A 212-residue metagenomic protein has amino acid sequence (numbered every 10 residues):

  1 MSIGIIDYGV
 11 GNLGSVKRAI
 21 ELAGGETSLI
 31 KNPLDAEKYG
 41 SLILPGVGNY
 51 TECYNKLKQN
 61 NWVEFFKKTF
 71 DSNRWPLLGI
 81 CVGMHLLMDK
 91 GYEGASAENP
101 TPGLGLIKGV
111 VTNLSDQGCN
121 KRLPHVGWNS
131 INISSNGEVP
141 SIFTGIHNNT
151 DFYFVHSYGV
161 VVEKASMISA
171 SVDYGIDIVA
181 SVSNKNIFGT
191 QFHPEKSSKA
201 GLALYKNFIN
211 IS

Functional and structural regions predicted by a protein language model:
M1-G4: Extreme N-terminal starter segment of soluble prokaryotic enzymes
T27-K38: Short acidic low-complexity segments
A36-G46: Short acidic/histidine-rich motifs immediately flanking catalytic phosphotransfer sites in two-component signaling
G48-V126: Cysteine-nucleophile active-site neighborhood
Y92-D173: Pocket-forming structural segment of enzyme catalytic cores
N149, S183-I187: Beta-strand-turn-beta hairpins that frame and shape the catalytic cleft of phosphate-ester-processing enzymes
I176-S183: Short, surface-exposed beta-strand/loop micro-motifs that present aromatic residues
T190-S212: Acyltransferase
